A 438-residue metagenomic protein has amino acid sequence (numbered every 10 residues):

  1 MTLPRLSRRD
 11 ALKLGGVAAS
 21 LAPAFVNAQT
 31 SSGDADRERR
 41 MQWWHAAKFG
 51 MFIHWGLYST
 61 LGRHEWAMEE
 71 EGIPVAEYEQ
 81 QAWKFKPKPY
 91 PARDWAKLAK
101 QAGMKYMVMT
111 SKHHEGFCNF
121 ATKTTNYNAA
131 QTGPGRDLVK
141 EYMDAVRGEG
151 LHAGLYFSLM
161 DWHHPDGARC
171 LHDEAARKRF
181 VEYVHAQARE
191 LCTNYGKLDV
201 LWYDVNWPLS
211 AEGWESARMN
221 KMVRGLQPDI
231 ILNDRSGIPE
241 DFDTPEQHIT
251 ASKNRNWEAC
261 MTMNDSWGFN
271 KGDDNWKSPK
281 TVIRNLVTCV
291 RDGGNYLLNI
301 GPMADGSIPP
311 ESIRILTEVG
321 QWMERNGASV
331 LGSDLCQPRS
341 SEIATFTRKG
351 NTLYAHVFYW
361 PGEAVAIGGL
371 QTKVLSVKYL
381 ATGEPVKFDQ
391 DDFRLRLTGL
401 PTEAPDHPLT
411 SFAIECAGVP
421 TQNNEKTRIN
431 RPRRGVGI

Functional and structural regions predicted by a protein language model:
M1-A18: N-terminal secretory signal peptides and thylakoid transit peptides that target proteins across membranes
Q29-I438: Mature catalytic domains of secreted/periplasmic carbohydrate-active enzymes
